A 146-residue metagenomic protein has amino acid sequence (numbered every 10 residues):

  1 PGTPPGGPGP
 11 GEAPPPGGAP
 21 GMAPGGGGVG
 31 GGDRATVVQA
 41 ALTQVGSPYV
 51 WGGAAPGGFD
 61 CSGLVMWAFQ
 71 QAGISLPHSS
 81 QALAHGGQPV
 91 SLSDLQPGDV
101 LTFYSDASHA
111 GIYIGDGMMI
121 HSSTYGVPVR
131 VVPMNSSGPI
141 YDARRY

Functional and structural regions predicted by a protein language model:
P1-E12: Alpha-helical oligomerization segments with coiled-coil/rod-like character
E12, G18-Y146: Peptidoglycan cell-wall recognition and remodeling modules
